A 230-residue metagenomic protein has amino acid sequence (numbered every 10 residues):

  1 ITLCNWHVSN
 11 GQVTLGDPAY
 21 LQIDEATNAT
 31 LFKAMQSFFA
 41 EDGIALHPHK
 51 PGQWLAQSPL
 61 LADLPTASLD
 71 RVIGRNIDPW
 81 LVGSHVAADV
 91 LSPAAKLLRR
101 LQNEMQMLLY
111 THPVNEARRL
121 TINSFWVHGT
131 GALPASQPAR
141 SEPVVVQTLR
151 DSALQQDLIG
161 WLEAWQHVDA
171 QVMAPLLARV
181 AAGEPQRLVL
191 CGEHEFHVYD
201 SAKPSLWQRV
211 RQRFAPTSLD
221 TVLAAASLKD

Functional and structural regions predicted by a protein language model:
I1-D230: …; additionally, a secondary subgroup of soluble metalloenzymes is captured
